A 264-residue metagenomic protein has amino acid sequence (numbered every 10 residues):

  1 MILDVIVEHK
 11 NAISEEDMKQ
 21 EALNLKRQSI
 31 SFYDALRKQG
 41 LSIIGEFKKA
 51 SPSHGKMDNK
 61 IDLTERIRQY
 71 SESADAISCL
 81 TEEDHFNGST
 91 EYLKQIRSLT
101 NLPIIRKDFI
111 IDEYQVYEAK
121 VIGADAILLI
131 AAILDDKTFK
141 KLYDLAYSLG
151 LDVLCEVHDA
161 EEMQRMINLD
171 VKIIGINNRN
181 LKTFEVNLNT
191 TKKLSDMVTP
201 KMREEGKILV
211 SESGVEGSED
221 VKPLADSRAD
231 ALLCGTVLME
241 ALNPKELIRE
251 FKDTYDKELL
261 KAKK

Functional and structural regions predicted by a protein language model:
M1-I104, I111-Y114, L151-D170, K182-T191 (+5 more regions): Conserved N-terminal beta1-alpha1 strand-loop-helix module at the mouth
S73-A74, L99-L102, V121-I127, Y147-L151 (+2 more regions): Glycine-enriched alpha-helix->loop->beta-strand junction motifs that scaffold or abut catalytic
R106-L134, F139-L142, A146-L149, L154-V157: Hydrophobic, well-ordered secondary-structure scaffolds
V121-T138, G175-F184, R228-I248: Glycine-rich phosphate-binding active-site loops on the catalytic face of alpha/beta enzymes
I173-D226, D230-L232: Catalytic-face loop-and-helix region of soluble metabolic enzyme cores
